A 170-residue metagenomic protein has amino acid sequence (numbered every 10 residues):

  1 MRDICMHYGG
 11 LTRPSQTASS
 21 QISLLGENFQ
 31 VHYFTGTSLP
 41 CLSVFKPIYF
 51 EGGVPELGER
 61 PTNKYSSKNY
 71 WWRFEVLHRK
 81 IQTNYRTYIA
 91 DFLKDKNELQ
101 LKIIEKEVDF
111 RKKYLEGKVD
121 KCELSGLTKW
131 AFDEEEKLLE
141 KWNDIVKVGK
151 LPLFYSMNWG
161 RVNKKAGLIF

Functional and structural regions predicted by a protein language model:
M1-F170: C-terminus-biased signal that marks the final domain/tail of proteins
